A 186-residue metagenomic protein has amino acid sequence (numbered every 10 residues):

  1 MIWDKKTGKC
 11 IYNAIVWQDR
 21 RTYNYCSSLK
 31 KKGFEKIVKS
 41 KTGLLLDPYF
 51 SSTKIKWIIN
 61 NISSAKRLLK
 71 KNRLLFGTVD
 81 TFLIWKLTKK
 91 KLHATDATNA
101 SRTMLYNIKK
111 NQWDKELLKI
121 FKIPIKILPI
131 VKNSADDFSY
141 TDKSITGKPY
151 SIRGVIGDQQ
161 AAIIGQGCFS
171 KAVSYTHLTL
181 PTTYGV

Functional and structural regions predicted by a protein language model:
M1-I55: Active-site phosphate-binding/coordination module
D4-T7, L87-K91: Short acidic-glycine loop/turn motifs at beta-strand connectors
D19, I58, L117: Residue-level signal for inorganic ion chemistry
I62-L69: Basic phosphate/pyrophosphate-binding loop/patch that engages nucleotide-derived ligands
L74-D80: NAD(P)-dependent dehydrogenases' Rossmann-like dinucleotide-binding region
L92, D96-L178: ATP-dependent carbohydrate kinase catalytic cores
H177-V186: Single conserved hydrophobic/aromatic residue that forms the stacking wall/gate of nucleotide- or nucleobase-binding
